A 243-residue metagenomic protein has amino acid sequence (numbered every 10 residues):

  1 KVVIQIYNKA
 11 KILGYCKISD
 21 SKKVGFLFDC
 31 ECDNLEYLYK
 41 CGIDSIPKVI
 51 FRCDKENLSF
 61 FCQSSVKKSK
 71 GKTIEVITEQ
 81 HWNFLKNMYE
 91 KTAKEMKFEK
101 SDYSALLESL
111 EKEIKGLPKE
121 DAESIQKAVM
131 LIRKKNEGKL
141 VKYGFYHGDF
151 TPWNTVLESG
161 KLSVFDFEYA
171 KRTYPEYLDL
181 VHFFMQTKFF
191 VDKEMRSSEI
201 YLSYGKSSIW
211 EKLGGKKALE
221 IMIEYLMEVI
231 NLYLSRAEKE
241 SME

Functional and structural regions predicted by a protein language model:
V2-C30: ATP-binding glycine-rich loop module of kinase domains
V2-I6, K134-Y177: Active-site acidic catalytic loop and adjacent metal/ATP-binding pocket of ATP-dependent phosphoryl transfer enzymes
Y15-S21, S64, D166-E168: Active-site ExK catalytic segment of metal-dependent nucleases
K22-G25, K68-E75, M96, K171-T173 (+1 more regions): Short, polar/flexible loop-turn hinges at active-site or ligand-entry regions and domain interfaces
E31-I46, V66-L110, I125-L140, G144-W153: Conserved kinase catalytic-core helix
K48-L58: Short beta-strand micro-motifs within the conserved protein kinase catalytic domain, predominantly in the N-lobe
N57-K68: Conserved short submotifs of the Hanks-type protein kinase catalytic core that shape the nucleotide-binding pocket
L178-L213, L226-S241: Active-site activation/catalytic loop segments of kinase-like enzymes and analogous catalytic loops in related
